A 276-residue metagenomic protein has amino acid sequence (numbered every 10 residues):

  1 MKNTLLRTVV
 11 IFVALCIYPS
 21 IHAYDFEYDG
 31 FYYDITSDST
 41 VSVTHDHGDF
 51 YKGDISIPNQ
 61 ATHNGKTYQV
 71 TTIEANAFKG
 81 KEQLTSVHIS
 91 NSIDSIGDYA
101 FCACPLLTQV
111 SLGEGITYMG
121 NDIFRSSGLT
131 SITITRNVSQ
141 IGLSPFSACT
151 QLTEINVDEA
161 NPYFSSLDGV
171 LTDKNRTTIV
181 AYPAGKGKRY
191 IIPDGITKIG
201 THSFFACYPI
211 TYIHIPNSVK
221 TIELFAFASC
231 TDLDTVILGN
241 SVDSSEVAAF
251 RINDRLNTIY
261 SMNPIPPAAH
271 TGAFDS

Functional and structural regions predicted by a protein language model:
M1-R7: Positively charged n-region of N-terminal signal peptides that target proteins for export
I21-D25: Boundary at the C-terminal end of the N-terminal hydrophobic targeting segment
F26-S37, H47: Non-catalytic substrate-recognition and accessory regions of acyl/acetyltransferase enzymes
T36-S39, F50-T72, E82-S95, C104-Y118 (+6 more regions): Structural signature of tandem-repeat unit edges
S42-H45: Non-globular, low-complexity intrinsically disordered regions
A75-A77, G97-A100, G120-I123, L143-P145 (+5 more regions): Consensus positions within tandem repeat domains that build extended binding/scaffold surfaces
N253, F274-S276: Short, conserved loop/helix-junction motifs that constitute active-site signature segments in enzyme catalytic cores
